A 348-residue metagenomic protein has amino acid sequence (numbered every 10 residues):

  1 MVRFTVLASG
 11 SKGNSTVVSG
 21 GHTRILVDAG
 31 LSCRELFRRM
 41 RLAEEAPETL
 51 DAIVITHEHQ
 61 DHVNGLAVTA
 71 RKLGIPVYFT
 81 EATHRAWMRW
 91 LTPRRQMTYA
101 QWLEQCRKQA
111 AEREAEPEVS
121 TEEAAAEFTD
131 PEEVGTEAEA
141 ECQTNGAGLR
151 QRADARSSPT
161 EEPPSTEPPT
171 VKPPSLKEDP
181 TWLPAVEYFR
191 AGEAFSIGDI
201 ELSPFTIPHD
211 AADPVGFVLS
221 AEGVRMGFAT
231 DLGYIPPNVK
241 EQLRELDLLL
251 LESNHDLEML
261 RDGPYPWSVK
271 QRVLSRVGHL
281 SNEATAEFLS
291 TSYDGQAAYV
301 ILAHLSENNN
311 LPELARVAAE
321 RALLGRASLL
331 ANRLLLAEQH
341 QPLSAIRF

Functional and structural regions predicted by a protein language model:
M1-A43, V215-T230, L248: Conserved beta-strand hairpin/beta-sheet module of binuclear metal-dependent hydrolase folds, prominently
V27-G30, L50-E58, F79-E81, G227-T230 (+3 more regions): Active-site neighborhood of phospho(di)ester-bond hydrolases with catalytic His/Asp-centered motifs
C33-A86: Active-site metal-binding motif and surrounding structural segment of the metallo-beta-lactamase
N64-L73, R89-R94, N310-V317: Metal-dependent catalytic neighborhoods of phosphoester/phosphodiester hydrolases
T83-V215, A221-E222: Metallo-beta-lactamase
A211-A212, F228-P237: Active-site glycine-rich loop that binds ribose-phosphate moieties when present
P237-L336: Cap/insert and terminal regions of metallo-dependent hydrolase folds
N332-F348: Short, basic/aromatic-enriched C-terminal tail that caps enzymatic domains
